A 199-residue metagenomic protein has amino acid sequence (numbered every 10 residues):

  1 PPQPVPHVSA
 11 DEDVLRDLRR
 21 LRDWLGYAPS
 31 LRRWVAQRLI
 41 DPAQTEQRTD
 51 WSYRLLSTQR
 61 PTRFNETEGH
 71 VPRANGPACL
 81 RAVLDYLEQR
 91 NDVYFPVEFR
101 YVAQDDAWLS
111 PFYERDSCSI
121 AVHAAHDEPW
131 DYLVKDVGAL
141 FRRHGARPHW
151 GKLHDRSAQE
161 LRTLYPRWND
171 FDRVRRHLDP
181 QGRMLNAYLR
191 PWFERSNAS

Functional and structural regions predicted by a protein language model:
P1-S199: Noncatalytic alpha-helical scaffold of FAD-dependent oxidoreductases
